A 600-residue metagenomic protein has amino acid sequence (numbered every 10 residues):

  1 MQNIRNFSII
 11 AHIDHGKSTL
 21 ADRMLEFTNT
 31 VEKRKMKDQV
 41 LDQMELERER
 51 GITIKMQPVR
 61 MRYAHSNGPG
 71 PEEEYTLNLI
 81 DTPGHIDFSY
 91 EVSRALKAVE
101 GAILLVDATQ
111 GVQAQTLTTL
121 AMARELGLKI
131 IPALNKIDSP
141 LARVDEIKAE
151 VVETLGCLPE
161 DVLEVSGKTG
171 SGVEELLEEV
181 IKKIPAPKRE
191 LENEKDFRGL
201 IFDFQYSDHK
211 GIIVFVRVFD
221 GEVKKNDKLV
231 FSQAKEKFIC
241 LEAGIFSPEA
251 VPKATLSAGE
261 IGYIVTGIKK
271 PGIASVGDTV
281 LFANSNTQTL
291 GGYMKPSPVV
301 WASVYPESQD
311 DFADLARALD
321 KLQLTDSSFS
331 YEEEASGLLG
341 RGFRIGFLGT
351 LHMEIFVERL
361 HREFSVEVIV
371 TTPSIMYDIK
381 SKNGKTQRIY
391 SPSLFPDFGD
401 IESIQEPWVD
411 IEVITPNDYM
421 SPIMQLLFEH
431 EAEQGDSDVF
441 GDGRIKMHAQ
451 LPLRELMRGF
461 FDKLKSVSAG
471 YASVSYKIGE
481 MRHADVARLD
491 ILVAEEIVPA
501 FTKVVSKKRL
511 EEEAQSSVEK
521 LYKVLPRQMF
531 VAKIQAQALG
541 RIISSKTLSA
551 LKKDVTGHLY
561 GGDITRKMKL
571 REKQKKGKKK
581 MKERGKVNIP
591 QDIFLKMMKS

Functional and structural regions predicted by a protein language model:
M1-S600: Structural and coupling elements of P-loop NTPases
